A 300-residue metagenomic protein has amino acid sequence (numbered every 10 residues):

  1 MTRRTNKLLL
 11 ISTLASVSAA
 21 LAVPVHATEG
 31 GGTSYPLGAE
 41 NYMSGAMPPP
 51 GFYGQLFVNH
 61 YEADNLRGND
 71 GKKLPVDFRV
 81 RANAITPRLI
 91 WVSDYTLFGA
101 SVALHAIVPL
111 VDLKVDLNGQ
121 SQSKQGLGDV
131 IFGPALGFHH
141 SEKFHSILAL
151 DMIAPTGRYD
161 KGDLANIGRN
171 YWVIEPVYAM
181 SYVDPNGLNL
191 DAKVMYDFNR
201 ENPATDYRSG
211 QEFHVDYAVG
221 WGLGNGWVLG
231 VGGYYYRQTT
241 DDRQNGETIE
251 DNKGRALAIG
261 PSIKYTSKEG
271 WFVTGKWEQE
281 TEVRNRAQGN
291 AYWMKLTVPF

Functional and structural regions predicted by a protein language model:
T28-G30, M43-G51, D94-A103, L117 (+5 more regions): Short loop/turn motifs that connect adjacent beta-strands in outer-membrane beta-barrel proteins
E29-G32, Y61-A84, N118-G126, L164: Surface-exposed strand-loop-strand hairpins of Gram-negative outer-membrane beta-barrel proteins
N41, K72-D77, D116-Q122, D160-N166 (+3 more regions): Extracellular loop and loop/strand-boundary signature of outer-membrane beta-barrel proteins
S44, L56, P87-W91, F132-F138 (+5 more regions): Residues on the lipid-exposed face of transmembrane beta-strands in outer-membrane beta-barrel proteins
G54-E62, L104-D112, L148-A154, A192-Y196 (+3 more regions): Transmembrane beta-barrel strands of outer-membrane/channel proteins
R67, G71-K73, D206-F300: Outer membrane beta-barrel transmembrane domains
R79-P87, K124-V130, G168-I174, Y207-F213 (+2 more regions): Residues that define the transmembrane beta-barrel architecture of outer-membrane proteins
I147-R243, W277: Detector for outer-membrane/organellar transmembrane beta-barrel domains, recognizing the amphipathic beta-strand
